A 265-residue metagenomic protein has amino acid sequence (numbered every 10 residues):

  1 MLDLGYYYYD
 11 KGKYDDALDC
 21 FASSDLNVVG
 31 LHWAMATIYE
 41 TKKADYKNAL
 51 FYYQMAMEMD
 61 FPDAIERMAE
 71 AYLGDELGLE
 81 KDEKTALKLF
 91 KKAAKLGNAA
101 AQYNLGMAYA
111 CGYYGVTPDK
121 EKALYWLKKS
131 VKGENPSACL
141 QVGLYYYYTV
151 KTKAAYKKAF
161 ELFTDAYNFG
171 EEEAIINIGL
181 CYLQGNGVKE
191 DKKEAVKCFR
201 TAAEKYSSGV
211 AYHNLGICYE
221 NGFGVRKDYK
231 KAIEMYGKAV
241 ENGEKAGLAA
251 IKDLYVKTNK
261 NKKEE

Functional and structural regions predicted by a protein language model:
M1-C20, T37-E40: Alpha-helical segment of the N-proximal tetratricopeptide repeat
Y7, A34-T41, I65-G74, G106-C111 (+4 more regions): Hydrophobic face of amphipathic alpha-helices that form TPR/SEL1-like repeat modules and related alpha-solenoid
G12, K43-A44, K81, P118 (+6 more regions): Residue-level detector of the short coil/turn that links helix A to helix B within each tetratricopeptide repeat
L26-V28, M59-P62, G74-E76, K95-N98 (+8 more regions): Short helix-capping/linker turns of helical repeat alpha-solenoids
A56, D228-K245: TPR/TPR-like (Sel1-like) alpha-helical repeat modules
G243-E265: Terminal, low-structured helical/coil segments at or just beyond the last alpha-helical repeat
